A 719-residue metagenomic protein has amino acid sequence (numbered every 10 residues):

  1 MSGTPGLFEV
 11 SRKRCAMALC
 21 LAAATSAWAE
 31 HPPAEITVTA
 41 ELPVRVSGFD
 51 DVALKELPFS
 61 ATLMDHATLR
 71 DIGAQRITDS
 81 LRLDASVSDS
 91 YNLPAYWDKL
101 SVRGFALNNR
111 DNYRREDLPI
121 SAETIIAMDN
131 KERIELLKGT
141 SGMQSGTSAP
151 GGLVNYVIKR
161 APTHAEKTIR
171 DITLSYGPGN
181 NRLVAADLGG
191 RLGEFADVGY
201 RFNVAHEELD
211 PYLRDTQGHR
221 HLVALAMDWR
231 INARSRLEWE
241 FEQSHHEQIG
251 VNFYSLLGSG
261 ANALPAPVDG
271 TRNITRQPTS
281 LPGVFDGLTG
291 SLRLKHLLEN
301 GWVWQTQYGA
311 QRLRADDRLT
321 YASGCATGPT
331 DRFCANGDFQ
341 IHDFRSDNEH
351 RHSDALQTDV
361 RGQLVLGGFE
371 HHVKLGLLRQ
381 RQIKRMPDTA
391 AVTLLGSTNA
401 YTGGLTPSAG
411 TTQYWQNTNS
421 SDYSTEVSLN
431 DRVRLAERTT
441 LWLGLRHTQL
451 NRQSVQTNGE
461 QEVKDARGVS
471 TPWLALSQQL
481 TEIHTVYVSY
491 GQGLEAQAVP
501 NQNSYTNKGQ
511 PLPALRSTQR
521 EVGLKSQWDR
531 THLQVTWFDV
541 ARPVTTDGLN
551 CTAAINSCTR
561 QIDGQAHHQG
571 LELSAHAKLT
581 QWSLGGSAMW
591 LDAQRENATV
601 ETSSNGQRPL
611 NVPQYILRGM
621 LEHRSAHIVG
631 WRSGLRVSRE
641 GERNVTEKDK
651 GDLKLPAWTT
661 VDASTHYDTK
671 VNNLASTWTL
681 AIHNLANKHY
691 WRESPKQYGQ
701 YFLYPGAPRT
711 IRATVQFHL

Functional and structural regions predicted by a protein language model:
H31-K167, V522: Acidic, small-polar-rich N-terminal luminal/periplasmic segments of exported/outer-membrane proteins
N130-E132, M143-L225, I231-S235, L288 (+1 more regions): Outer-membrane beta-barrel translocator/receptor signature
E207-P211, A224-R230, R234-L297, R312-R351 (+2 more regions): Acidic/polar loop-and-plug regions of large Gram-negative outer-membrane beta-barrel proteins
R230, R351, E370-Q382, T418-R542 (+3 more regions): Structural signature of Gram-negative outer-membrane beta-barrels, strongest in the C-terminal barrel of TonB-dependent
G290-R312, Q340-Q456, K578: Face-selective signature of the C-terminal outer-membrane beta-barrel domain
K295-E299, V303-G309, L313-Y321, Q479 (+4 more regions): Membrane-embedded beta-barrel scaffold of Gram-negative outer-membrane proteins
E349, V488, R520, P609-L719: Conserved C-terminal beta-signal and adjacent last beta-strands/turns of outer-membrane beta-barrel proteins
A436-R438, H532, W537-A541, Q561-K648 (+2 more regions): Gram-negative outer-membrane beta-barrel transporters
